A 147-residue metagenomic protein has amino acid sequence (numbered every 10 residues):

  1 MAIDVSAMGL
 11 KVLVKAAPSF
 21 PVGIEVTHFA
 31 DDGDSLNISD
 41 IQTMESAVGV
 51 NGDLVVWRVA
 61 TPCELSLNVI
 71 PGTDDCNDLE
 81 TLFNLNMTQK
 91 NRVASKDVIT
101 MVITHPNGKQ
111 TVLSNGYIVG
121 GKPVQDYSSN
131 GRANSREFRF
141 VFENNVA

Functional and structural regions predicted by a protein language model:
M1-A2, A147: Absolute protein N-terminus
A2-G72, Q110, Y117-E137: Solvent-exposed edge beta-strands and adjacent loop segments that serve as assembly or binding interfaces
C63-K90: Charged, amphipathic alpha-helical segments
D75-N77, K109, V146-A147: Residue-level signal for secondary-structure boundary sites
T81-V112: Short, acidic/charged, Gly/Pro-enriched secondary-structure junctions
T88-K90, S135-F138: Short, intrinsically disordered/low-complexity patches at protein termini and at juxtamembrane boundaries
F138-A147: A hydrophobic membrane-anchoring alpha-helix module
